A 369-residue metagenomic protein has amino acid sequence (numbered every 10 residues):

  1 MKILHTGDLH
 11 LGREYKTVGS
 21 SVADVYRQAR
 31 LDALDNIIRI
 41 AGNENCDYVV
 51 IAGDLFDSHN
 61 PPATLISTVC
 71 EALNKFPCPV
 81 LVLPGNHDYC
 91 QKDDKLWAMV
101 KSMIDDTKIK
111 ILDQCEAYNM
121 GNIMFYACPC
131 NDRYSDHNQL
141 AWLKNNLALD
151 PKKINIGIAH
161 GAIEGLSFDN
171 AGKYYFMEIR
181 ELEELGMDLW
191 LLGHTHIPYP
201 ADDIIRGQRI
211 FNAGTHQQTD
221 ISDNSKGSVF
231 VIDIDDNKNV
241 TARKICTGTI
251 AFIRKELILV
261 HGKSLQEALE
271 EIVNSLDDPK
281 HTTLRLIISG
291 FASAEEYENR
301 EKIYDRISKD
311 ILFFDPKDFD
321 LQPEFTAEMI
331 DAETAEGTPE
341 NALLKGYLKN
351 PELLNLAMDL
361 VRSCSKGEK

Functional and structural regions predicted by a protein language model:
M1-T68, D359-K369: N-terminal active-site segment of His-dependent metallophosphoesterases
S21-A29, M124-D132, T249-S264: Acidic/glycine-enriched edge-of-secondary-structure segments
L31, D35-G42, S67-C70, N74 (+2 more regions): Amphipathic, non-transmembrane alpha-helical secondary structure
A41-N45, A148-K152, L276-K280: Glycine-rich phosphate-binding loop signature in dinucleotide/nucleotide-binding domains
Y48, D57-F211, T215-D220, D233: His/Asp/Glu-rich metal-coordinating catalytic cores of metallo-dependent phosphodiesterases/hydrolases acting on
G193-A268: A conserved active-site cap/scaffold subdomain adjacent to cofactor or substrate pockets
D236-K369: Accessory, non-catalytic peripheral segments of nucleic-acid enzymes
